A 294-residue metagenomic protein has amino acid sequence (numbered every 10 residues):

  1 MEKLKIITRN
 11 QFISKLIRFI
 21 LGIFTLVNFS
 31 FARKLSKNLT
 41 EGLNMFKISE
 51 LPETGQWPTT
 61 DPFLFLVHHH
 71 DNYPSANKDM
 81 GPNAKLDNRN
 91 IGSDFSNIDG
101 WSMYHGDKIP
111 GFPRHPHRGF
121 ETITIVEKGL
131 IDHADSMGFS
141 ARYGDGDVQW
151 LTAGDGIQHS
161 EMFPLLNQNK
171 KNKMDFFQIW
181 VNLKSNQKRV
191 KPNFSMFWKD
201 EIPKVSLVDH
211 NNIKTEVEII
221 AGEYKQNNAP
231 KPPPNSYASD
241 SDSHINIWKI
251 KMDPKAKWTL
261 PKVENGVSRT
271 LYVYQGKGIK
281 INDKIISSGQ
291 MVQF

Functional and structural regions predicted by a protein language model:
M1-Q11, R18-G22: N-terminal secretory signal peptides
K5-T8, F24-M45: C-terminal segment of N-terminal export signals and the immediately downstream linker at the start of the mature
L35-I125: N-terminal, Lys/Arg-enriched amphipathic/low-complexity engagement segments that precede the first folded domain
T54-Q56, F139, M162-K170, P203-D209 (+1 more regions): A generic local secondary-structure boundary/capping motif
P62-L64, G111, F120-T122, M174-Q178 (+3 more regions): Extracellular structured ligand-interaction cores
R118-G138, D147, D155, V263-S288: Glycine- and acidic-residue-biased ligand/ion/polar-headgroup-sensing regions
D132-K199: Long, hydrophobic, well-ordered secondary-structure blocks that form the structural core and pocket-lining surfaces
N182-V263, V267-F294: Conserved, well-structured core segments that form or line functional sites
